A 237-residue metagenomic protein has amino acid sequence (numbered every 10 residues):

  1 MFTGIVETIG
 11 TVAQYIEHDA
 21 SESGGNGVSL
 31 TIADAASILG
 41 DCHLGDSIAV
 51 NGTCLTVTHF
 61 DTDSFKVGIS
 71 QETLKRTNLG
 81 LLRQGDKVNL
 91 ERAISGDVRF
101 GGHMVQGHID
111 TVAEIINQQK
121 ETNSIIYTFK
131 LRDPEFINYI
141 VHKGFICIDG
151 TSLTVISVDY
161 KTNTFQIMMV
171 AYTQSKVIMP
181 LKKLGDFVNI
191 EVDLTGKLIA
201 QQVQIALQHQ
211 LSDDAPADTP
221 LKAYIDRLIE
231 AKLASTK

Functional and structural regions predicted by a protein language model:
M1-K237: Conserved loop->alpha-helix
